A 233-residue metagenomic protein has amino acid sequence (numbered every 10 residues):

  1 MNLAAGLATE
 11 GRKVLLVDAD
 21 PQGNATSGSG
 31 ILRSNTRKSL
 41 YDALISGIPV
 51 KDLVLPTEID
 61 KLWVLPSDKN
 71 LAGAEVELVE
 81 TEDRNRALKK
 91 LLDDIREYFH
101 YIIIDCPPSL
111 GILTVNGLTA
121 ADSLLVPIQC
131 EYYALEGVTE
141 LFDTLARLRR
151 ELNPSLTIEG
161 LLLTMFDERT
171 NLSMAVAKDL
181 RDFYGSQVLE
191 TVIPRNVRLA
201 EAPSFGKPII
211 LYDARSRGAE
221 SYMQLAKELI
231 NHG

Functional and structural regions predicted by a protein language model:
M1-G233: P-loop NTP-binding core
